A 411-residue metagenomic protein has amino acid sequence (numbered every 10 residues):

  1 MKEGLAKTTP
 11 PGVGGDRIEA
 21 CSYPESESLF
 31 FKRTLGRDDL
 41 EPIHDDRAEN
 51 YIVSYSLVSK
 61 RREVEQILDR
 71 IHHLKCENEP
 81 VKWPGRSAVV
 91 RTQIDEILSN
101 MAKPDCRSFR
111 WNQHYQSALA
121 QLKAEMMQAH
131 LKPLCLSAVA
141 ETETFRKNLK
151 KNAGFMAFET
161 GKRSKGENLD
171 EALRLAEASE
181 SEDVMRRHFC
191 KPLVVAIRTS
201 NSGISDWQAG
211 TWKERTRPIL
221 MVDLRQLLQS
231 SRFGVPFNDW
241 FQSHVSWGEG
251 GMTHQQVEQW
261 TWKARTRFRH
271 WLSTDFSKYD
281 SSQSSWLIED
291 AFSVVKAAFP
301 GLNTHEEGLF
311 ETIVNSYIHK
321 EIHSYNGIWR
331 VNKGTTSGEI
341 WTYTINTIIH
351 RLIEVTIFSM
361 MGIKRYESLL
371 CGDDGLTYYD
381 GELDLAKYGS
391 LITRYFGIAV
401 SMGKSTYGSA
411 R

Functional and structural regions predicted by a protein language model:
M1-R411: Viral RNA-dependent RNA polymerase
